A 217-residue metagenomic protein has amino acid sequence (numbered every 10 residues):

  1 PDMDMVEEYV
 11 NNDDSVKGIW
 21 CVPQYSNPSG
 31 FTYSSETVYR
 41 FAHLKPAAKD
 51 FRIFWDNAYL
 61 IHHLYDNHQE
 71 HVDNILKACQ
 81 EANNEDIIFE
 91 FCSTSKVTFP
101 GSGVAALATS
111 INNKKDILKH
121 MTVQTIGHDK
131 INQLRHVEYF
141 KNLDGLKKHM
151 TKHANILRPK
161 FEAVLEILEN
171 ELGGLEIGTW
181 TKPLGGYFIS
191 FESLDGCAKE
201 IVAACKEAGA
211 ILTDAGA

Functional and structural regions predicted by a protein language model:
M3-D14, S26-P100: Active-site pre-lysine segment of PLP-dependent enzymes
D14-K17, T125: Extreme N-terminal segment that seeds HTH/winged-HTH DNA-binding domains in transcriptional regulators
W20-P23, F54-N57, C92, A106-A108 (+1 more regions): Short beta-strand segments
I53-W55, H136, D214: Hydrophobic residues in well-ordered beta-strands that form the structural core
K77-R158: Conserved core segment of the aminotransferase class I/II
N113-K114, L118, Q124, F188-A217: Conserved C-terminal alpha-helix-loop-beta "cap" of PLP-dependent enzymes that closes/shapes the active-site mouth
T151-L165, I177-E192, I201, K206: Conserved glycine-rich beta-strand-loop-beta hairpin in the small C-terminal domain of fold type I
